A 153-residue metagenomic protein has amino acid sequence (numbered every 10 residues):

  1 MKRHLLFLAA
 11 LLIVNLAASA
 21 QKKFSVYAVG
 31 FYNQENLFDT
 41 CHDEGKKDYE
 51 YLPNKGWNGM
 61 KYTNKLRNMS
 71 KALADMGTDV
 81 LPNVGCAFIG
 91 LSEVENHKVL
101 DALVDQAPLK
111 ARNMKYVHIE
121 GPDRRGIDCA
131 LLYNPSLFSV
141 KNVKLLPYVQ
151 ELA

Functional and structural regions predicted by a protein language model:
M1-F24: Bacterial Sec-dependent N-terminal signal peptides
H4, A18, K110-V117, S139-K144: Short secondary-structure capping/junction motifs at helix and strand boundaries
H4, Q34-L37, P135: Generic structural motif
A20-A107, A111-C129: N-terminal, active-site-proximal structural segment of metallo-dependent hydrolase catalytic domains
L131-A153: A well-ordered secondary-structure block
